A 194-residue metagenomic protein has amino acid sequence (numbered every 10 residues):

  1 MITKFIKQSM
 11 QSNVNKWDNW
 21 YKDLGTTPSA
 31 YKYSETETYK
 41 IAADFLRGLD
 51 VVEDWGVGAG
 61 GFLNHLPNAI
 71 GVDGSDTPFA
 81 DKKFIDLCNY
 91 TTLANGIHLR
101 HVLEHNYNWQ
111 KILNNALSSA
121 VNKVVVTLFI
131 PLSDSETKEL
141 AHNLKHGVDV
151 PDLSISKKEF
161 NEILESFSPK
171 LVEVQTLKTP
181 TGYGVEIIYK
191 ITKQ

Functional and structural regions predicted by a protein language model:
M1-Y90, L113, L153, P180-Y189: Conserved N-terminal segment of class I S-adenosyl-L-methionine
D50, N95, N122: Conserved acidic residues
P78-K83, A94-N95, D134-E136: Short, charged, surface-exposed secondary-structure boundary motifs
C88, Y107-Q194: S-adenosyl-L-methionine-dependent methyltransferase catalytic module, highlighting the catalytic core
H98: A conserved beta-strand element that flanks and buttresses the S-adenosyl-L-methionine
H101-H105: Short catalytic micro-motifs in class I SAM-dependent methyltransferases
